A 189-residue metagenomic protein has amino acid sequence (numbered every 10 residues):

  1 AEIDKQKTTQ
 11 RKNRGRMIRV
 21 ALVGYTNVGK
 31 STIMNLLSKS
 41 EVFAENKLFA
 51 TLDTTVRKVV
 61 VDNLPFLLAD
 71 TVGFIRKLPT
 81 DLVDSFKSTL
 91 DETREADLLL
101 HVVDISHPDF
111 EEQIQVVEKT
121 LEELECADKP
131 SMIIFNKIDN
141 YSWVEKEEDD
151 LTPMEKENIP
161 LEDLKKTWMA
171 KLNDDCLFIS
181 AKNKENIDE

Functional and structural regions predicted by a protein language model:
A1-I18, E155-E162, W168, L172: P-loop NTPase nucleotide-binding/switch module
E2-L98: Conserved G1/Walker A P-loop phosphate-binding module
D62-L64, F86-F178, N183: Conserved C-terminal guanine-recognition region of P-loop GTPase G domains, centered on the G4
